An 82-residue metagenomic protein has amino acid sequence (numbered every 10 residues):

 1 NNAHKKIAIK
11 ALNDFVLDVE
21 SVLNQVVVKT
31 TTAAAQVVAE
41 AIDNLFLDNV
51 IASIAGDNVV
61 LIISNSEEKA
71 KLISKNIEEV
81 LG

Functional and structural regions predicted by a protein language model:
N2-S74: Non-DNA-binding regulatory cores of transcription-related proteins, predominantly C-terminal effector-binding
S74-G82: Ferredoxin-like alpha/beta domains used as RNA- or RNAP-binding modules
